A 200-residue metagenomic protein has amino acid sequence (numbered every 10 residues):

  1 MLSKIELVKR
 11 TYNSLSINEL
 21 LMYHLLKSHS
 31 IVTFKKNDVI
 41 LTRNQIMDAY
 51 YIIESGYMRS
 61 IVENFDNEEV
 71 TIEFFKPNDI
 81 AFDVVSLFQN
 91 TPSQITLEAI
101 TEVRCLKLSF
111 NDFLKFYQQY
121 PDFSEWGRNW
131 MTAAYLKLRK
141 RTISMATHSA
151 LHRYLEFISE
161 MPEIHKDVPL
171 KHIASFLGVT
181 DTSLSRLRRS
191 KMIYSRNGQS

Functional and structural regions predicted by a protein language model:
M1-I31: Cyclic nucleotide-binding regulatory module and flanking cytosolic helices
T11-I17, M22, Y50, R104 (+2 more regions): Localized chelating/binding microdomains that coordinate divalent metal ions or stabilize phosphate-bearing
D38-A99: Cyclic nucleotide-binding regulatory domains
L87, Q119-Y120, S190: Residue-level signal for well-ordered alpha-helical positions
S93, D112-S149, R153: A small-molecule sensor/coupling module
H148-S200: Phosphate-/nucleic-acid-contacting segments
